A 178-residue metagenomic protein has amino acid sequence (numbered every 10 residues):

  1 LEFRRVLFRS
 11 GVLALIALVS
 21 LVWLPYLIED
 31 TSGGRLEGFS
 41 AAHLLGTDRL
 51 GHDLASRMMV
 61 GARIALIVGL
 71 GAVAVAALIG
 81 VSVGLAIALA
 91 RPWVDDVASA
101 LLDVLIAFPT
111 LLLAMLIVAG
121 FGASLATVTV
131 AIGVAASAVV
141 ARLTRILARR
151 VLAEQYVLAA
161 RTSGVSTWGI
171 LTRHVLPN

Functional and structural regions predicted by a protein language model:
E2-L7: Short, small-residue-biased leader/transition segments that mark boundaries at the very start of proteins
F8, V12, I16-L50: Hydrophobic alpha-helical transmembrane segments of membrane transport/permease proteins and related membrane-embedded
S10-L27, G61, V73, A100-S124: Membrane-water interface segments at the C-terminal ends of transmembrane alpha-helices in multi-pass inner-membrane
L44, D48, L54, L78 (+4 more regions): Generic hydrophobic transmembrane alpha-helix motif, especially the helices
L54-A86: Transmembrane alpha-helix signature in integral membrane proteins
T172-P177: Histidine-centered phosphotransfer motif of kinases
